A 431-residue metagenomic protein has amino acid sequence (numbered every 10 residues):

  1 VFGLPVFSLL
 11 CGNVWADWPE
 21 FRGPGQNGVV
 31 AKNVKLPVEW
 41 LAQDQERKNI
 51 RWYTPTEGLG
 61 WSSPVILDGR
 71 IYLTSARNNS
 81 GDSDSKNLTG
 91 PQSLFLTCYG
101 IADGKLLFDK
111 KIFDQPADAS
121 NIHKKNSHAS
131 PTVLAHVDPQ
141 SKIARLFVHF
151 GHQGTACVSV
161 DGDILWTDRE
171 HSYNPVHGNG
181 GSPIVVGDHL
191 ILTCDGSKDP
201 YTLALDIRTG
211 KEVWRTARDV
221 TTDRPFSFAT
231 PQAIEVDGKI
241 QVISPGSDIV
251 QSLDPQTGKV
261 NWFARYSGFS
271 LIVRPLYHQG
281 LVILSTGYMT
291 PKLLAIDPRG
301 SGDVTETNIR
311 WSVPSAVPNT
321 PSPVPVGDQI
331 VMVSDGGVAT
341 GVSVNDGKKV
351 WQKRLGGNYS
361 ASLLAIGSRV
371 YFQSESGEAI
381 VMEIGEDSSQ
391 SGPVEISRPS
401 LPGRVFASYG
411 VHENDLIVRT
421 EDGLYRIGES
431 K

Functional and structural regions predicted by a protein language model:
V1-G12: Bacterial N-terminal signal peptides
N13-K431: Noncatalytic, solvent-exposed loop/strand surfaces of beta-propeller-type extracellular/periplasmic domains
